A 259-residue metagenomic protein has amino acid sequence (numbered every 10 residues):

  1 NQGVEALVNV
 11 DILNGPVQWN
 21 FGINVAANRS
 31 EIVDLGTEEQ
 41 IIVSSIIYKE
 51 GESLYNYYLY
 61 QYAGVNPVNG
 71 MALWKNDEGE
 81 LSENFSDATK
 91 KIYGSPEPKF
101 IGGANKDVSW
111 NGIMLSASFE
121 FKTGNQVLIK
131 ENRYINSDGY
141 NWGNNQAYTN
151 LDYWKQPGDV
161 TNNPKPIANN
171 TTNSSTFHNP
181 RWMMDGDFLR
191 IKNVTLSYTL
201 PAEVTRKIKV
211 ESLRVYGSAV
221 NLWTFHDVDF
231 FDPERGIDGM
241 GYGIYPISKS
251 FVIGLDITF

Functional and structural regions predicted by a protein language model:
N1, V43-N69, Q146-A147, D152-D159 (+2 more regions): C-terminal beta-signal and terminal closure region of outer-membrane beta-barrel proteins
N1-E5, Q18, K99-G103, F188-T195 (+1 more regions): Transmembrane beta-barrel architecture of outer-membrane proteins
V4, P16-V17, G112-A117, E203-V204: Repeated loop/turn-to-beta-strand initiation elements of outer-membrane beta-barrel proteins
A6-V10, A104-W110, A117, V194-L200 (+2 more regions): Residues on the lipid-exposed face of transmembrane beta-strands in outer-membrane beta-barrel proteins
L7-P96, V127, N136, N144 (+1 more regions): Conserved small-residue
I12, V25-E31, W110-G112, F121-N125 (+4 more regions): Transmembrane beta-strands of outer-membrane beta-barrel pores
G15-F21, F100, N111-I113, D187 (+2 more regions): Outer-envelope beta-barrel architecture signal
K122-V215, A219: Extracytoplasmic gating/loop element in the C-terminal half of outer-membrane beta-barrel translocons and assembly
